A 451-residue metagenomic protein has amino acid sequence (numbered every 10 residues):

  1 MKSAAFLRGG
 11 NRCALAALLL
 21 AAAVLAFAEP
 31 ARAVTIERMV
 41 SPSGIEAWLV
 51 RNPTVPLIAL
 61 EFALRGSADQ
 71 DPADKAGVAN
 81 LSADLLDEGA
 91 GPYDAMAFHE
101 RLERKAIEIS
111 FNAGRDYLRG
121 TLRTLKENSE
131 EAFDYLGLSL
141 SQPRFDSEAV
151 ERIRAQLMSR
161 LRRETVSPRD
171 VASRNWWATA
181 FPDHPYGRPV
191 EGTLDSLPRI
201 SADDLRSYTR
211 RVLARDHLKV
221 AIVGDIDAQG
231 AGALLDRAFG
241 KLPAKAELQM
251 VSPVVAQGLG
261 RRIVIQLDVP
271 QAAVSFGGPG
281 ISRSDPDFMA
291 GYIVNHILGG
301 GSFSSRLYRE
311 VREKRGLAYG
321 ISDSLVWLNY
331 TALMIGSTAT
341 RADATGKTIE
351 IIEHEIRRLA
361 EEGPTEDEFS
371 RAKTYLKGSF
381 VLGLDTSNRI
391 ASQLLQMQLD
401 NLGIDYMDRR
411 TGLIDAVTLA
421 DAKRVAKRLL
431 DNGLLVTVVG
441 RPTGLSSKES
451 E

Functional and structural regions predicted by a protein language model:
R32-M39, F98, R160, A178-L218 (+3 more regions): Histidine-acidic residue clusters that define the catalytic metal-binding segment of zinc metallopeptidase domains
I36, E61-K126, V166, P189 (+1 more regions): M16/MPP (pitrilysin/insulinase) zinc-metallopeptidase core fold and M16-derived inactive scaffolds
A68, S275-P279, G299-T340: A structural supersecondary motif
E88-P92, R123-R154, G301-S302, S322 (+2 more regions): M16/insulysin-pitrilysin zinc metalloprotease superfamily fold
F98-Y208, H354, S370-N388, S392: Acidic/histidine-enriched segments that form metal/cofactor-coordinating and catalytic pocket/exosite environments
Q156-N175, G258-A272, R309-A318, N329 (+2 more regions): Short acidic/His-enriched helical or mixed secondary-structure segments at domain edges of catalytic enzymes and some
T179, K219-V223, T338, D367-E451: C-terminal regions of mature proteins
P182, Y186, V190, A214-R215 (+3 more regions): An aromatic/glycine/proline-enriched structural segment found at the starts of mature extracellular/organellar domains
